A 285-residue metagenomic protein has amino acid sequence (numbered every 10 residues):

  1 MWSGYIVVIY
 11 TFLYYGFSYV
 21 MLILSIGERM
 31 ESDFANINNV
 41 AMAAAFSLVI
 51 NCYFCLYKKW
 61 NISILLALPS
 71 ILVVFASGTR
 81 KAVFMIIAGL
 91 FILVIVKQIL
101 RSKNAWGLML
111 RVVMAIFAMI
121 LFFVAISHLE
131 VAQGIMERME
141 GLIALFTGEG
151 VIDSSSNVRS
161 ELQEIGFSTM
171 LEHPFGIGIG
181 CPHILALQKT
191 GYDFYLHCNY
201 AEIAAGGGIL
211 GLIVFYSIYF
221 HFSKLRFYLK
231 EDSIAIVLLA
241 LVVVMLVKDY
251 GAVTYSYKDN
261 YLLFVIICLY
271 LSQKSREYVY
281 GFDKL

Functional and structural regions predicted by a protein language model:
M1-L22, A35-I99: Alpha-helical transmembrane segments of multi-pass inner-membrane proteins
I6-T11, S70-A76, M119-V124, V242-G251: Aromatic-anchored segments of alpha-helical transmembrane domains
L24-I26, M30-D33, T147-G207: Long extracytoplasmic/lumenal interhelical loops at the membrane interface of multi-pass membrane proteins
E31-F46, A204-G208, T254-N260: Membrane-interface micro-motifs in multi-pass membrane enzymes
F54-N61, A105-W106, L110, F227-Y228 (+1 more regions): Transmembrane signal-anchor hairpin modules in multi-pass inner-membrane enzymes, especially those that act on
W60-I62, F91, I95, I99 (+2 more regions): Hydrophobic transmembrane alpha-helices and their immediate junctions
A76-S77, V94-T147, F167-L171: A membrane-periplasm/extracellular boundary helix in multi-pass inner-membrane enzymes that assemble envelope glycans
V237-K248, T254-L285: Transmembrane alpha-helices of multi-pass inner-membrane enzymes
